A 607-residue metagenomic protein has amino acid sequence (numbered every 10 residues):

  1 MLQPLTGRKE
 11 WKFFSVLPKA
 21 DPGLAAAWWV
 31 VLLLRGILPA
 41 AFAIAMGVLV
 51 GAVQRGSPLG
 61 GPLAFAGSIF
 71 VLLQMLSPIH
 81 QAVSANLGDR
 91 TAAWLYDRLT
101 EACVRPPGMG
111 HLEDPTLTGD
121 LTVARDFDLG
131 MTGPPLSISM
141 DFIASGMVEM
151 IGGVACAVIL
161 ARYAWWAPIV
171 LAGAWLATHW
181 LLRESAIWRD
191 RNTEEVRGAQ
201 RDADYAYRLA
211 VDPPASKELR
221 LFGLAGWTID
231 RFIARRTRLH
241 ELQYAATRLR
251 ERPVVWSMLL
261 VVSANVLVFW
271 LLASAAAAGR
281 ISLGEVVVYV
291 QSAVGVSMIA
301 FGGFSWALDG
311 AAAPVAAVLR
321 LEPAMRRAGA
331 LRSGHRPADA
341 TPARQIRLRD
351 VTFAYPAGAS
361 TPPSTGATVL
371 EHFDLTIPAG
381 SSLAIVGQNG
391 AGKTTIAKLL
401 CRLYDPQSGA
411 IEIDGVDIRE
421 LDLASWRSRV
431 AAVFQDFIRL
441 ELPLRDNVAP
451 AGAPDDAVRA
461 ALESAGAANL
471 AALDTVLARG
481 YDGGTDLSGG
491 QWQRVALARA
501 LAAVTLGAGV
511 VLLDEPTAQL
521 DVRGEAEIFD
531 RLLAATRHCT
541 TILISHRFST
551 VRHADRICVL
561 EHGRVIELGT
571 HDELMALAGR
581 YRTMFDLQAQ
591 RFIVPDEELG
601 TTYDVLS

Functional and structural regions predicted by a protein language model:
M1-P39, G61, H80, L117-G119 (+6 more regions): Membrane-integrated ABC transporters
S15-G23, R125-S139, N192, G198 (+4 more regions): An intracellular "coupling" helix at the cytosolic face of ABC transporter transmembrane type-1 domains
A26-H80, M150, V154-A186, S263-V287: Transmembrane helix-loop-helix hairpins at lipid-water interfaces of multipass membrane proteins, especially the type-1
L121, A465-V495, R499-P516, L520 (+2 more regions): ABC-fold ATPase nucleotide-binding domain signature/coupling loops
V268, G295-R327: Cytosolic ends of transmembrane helices, especially the final helix of ABC transmembrane type-1 domains
A338-A340, Q388, A397-A460, A526-H538 (+1 more regions): Conserved post-Walker A segment of ABC ATPase nucleotide-binding domains
P363, D530, H538, H546-S607: C-terminal portion of ABC ATPase nucleotide-binding domains
F437-Y481, L501-G509, R580-T583: Conserved "ABC signature" C-loop
